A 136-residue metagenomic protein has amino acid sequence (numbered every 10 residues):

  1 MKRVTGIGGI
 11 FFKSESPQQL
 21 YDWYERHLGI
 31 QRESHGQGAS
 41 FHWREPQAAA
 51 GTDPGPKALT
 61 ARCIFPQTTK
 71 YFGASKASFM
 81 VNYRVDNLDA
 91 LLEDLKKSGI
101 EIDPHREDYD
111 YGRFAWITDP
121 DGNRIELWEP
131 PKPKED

Functional and structural regions predicted by a protein language model:
M1-G6, L92-D136: Vicinal oxygen chelate
K2-T5, F11-L59, K97: Core segments of cupin and vicinal oxygen chelate
I7-E15, R44, Q67-L95, R113-T118 (+1 more regions): Vicinal oxygen chelate
D22, R26, D86-K97, E101: Replace "anionic and nucleotidyl ligands
I30-E33, A74, L127-K132: Membrane-topology and secretion signals of cell-surface/extracellular proteins
A50-G55, K70-G73, R106: Short secondary-structure boundary/capping segments
D53-A61, I125-K132: A general structural signal for short secondary-structure boundary/capping elements
R62-Q67, I100: Short amphipathic beta-strand starts and helix->beta connectors
